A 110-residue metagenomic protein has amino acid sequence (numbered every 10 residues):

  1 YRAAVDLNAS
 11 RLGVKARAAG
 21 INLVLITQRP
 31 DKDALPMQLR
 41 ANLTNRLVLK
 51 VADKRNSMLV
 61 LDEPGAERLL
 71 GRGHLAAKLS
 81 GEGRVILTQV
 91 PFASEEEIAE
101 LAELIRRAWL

Functional and structural regions predicted by a protein language model:
Y1-D6, L47-V48: Flexible beta-alpha connector loops of hexameric P-loop NTPases
N8-R11, A52: An amphipathic alpha-helix/helix-turn recognition signal
S10-A18: Conserved catalytic/switch belt of AAA+ P-loop NTPases
A18-A19, L23-L110: Conserved ATP-driven motor cores of ASCE-family P-loop NTPases powering translocation/secretion/packaging/pilus
